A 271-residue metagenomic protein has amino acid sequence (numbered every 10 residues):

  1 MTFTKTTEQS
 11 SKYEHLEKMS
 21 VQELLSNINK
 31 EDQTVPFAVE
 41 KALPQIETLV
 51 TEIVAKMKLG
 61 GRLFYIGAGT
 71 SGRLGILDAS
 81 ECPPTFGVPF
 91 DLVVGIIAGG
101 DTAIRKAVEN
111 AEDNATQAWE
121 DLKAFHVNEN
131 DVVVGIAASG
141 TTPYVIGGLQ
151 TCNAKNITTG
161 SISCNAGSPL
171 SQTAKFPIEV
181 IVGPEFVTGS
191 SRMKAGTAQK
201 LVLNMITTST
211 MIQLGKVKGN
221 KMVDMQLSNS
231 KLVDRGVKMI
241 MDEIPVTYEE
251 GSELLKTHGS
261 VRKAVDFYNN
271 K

Functional and structural regions predicted by a protein language model:
M1-A38: Cofactor-/ligand-binding subdomain signature composed of acidic, glycine-rich, tryptophan-containing flexible loops
E31-K41, A107, V133-G135: Short, basic, glycine/proline-bearing loop/turn elements
K41-K56: A short, well-structured juxtamembrane/interface segment
G60-G61, N156: Glycine-centered short loops/turns at secondary-structure junctions
R62-G67: Short glycine-rich phosphate-binding loop at a beta-alpha junction
A68-L201, T210-L214: Glycine-rich phosphate-binding loops that contact phosphosugars or nucleotide phosphates
T210-K271: Short, amphipathic alpha-helical interaction segments embedded in low-complexity terminal/linker regions of eukaryotic
